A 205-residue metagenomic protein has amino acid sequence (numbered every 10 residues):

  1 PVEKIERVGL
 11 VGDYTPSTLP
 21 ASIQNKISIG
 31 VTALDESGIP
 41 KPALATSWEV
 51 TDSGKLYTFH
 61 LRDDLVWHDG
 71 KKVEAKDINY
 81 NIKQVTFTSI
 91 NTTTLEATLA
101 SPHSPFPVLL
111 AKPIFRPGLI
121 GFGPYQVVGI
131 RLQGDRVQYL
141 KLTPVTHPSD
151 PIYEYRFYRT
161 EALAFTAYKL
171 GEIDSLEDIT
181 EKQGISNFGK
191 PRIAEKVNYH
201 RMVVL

Functional and structural regions predicted by a protein language model:
K4-D52, H60: N-terminal lobe/hinge region of extracytoplasmic solute-binding protein
D13-Y14, E36-S37, S53-K55, R62-D64 (+10 more regions): Solvent-exposed coil/turn segments that connect beta secondary-structure elements in extracytoplasmic/periplasmic
Q24-S28, A45, A75, N79-I82 (+4 more regions): Extracytoplasmic/secreted envelope proteins and their assembly/folding machinery, especially bacterial periplasmic
S28-G30, K55-Y57, T93-L95, Q138-L140 (+1 more regions): Small-molecule pocket liners
A45, F87-T88, T94, G123-V128 (+1 more regions): A structural signal for short loop-to-beta-strand junctions that line the ligand-binding cleft of periplasmic/secreted
S47-T86, A167: Aromatic- and charge-enriched surface segment that lines or borders ligand/interaction sites
T92, T98-Y155, E161-T166: Gly/Pro-rich hinge or "lid" segments in bacterial periplasmic/extracellular proteins
I130-Q138, T143, E154-L205: Extracellular/periplasmic solute-recognition and catalytic clefts
